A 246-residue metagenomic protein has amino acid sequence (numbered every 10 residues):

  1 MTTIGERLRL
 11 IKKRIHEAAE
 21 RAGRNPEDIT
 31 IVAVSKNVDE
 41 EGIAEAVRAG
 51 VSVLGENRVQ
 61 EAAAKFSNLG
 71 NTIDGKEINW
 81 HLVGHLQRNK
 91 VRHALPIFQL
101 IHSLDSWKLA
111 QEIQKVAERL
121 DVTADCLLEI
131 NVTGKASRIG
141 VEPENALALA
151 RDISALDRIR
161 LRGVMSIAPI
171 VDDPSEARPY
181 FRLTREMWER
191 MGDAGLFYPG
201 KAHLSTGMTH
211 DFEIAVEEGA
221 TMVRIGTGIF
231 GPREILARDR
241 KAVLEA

Functional and structural regions predicted by a protein language model:
M1-H210, E218, F230, K241: Conserved alpha/beta-domain cores
E213-E217, I225, I229-L236, A246: Expand to "…catalyze enediolate/carbanion chemistry for C-C bond making/breaking, isomerization, decarboxylation
